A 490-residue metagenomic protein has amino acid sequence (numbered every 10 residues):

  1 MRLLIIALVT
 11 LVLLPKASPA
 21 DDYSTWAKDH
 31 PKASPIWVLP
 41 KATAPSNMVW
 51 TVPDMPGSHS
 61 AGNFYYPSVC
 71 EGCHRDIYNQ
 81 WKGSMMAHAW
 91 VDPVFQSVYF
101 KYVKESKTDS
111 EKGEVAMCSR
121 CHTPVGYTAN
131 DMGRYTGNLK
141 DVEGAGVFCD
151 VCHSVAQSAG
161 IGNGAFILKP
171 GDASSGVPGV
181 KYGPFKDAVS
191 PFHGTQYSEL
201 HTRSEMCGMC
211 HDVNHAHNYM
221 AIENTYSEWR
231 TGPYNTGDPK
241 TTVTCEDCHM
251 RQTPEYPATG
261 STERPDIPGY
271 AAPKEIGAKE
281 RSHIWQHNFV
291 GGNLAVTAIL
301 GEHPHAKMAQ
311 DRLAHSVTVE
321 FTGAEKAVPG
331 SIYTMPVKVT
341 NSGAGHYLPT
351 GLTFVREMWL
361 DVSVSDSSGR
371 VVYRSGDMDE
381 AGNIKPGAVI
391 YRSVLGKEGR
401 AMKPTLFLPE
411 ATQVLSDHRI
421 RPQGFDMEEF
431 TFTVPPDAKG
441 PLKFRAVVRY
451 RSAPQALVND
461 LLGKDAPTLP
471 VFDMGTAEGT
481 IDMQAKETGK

Functional and structural regions predicted by a protein language model:
M1-L4: Positively charged n-region of N-terminal signal peptides that target proteins for export
I6-L13: Bacterial N-terminal signal peptides
A20-A61, I77-S110, N130-A411, S416-R421 (+2 more regions): Primarily the internal scaffold of c-type cytochrome electron-transfer domains, especially repeated/multiheme c-type
N63-P67: An acidic-aromatic substrate-binding cleft motif
K112-T128: Long, hydrophobic/aromatic-enriched structural stretches that serve as scaffold segments
I332, F425, K439-P441: Extracellular Ig-like/FN3 beta-sandwich strand-entry sites
D426-F432: Short strand-edge motifs at loop-to-beta-strand transitions and within beta-strands of extracellular beta-rich domains
